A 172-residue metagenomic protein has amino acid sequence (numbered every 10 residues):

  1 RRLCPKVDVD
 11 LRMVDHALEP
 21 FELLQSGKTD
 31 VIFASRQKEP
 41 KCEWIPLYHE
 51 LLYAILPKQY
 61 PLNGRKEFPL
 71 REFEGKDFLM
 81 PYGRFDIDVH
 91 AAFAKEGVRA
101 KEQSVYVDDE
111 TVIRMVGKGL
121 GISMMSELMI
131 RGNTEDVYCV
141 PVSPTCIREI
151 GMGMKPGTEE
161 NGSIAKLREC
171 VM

Functional and structural regions predicted by a protein language model:
R1, E43-P46, L62, P69-R71 (+3 more regions): Short secondary-structure boundary/capping segments
R1-E39, Y106: Central regulatory/effector-binding core of bacterial HTH transcription factors
L11, F33, A54-I55, F78 (+4 more regions): Generic preference for hydrophobic
D15-P20, Q25-K28, R84-Y138: Hydrophobic hinge/microswitch elements
K41-L52, L56-F78, N161-A165: Flexible hinge/capping segments at coil-to-helix
E43-Y53, K58, S104, S123 (+2 more regions): Short beta-strand->loop
L62, K76-G97, E160-G162: Secondary-structure junction motif
Y138-M172: A late-sequence structural motif
